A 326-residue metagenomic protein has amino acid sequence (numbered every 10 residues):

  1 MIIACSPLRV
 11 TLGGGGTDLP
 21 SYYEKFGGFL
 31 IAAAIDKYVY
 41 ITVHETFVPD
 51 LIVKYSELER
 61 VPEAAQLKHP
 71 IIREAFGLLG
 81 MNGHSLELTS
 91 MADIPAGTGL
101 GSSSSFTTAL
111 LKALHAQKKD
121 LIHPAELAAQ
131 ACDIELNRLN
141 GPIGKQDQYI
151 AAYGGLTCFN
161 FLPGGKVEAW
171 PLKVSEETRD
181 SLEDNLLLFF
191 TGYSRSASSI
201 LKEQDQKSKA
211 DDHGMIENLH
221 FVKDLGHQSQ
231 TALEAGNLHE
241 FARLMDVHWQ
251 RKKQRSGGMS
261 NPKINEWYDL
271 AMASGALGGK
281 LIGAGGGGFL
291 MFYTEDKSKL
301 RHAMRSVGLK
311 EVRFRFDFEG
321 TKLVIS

Functional and structural regions predicted by a protein language model:
M1-T11, D18-S21, A32, D36-N82 (+3 more regions): C-terminal nucleotide
S6-T11, T17, M91-L114, G275-L290: Glycine/serine-rich anion-binding loops at beta->alpha junctions that coordinate negatively charged ligand groups
Y23-K25, G101-S102, P142-I143: Short glycine/proline-enriched turns and hinge-like loops at secondary-structure junctions
K25-G28, S104, K202-Q204: Short, glycine/charged-enriched secondary-structure capping and boundary segments
Y55-E57, H84-A96: Glycine/charged-rich beta-loop-alpha catalytic/anionic-binding loops adjacent to active sites
